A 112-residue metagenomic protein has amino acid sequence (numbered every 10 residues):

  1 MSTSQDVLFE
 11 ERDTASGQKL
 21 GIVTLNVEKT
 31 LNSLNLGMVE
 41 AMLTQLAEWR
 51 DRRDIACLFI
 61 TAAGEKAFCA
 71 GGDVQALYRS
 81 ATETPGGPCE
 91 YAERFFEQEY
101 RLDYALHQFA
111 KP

Functional and structural regions predicted by a protein language model:
M1-T61: Conserved CoA-thioester-binding segment of acyl-CoA-metabolizing enzymes
T30-S33, Q98-Y104: A short, hydrophobic secondary-structure junction motif
L46, D103-L106: Hydrophobic core positions within the conserved protein kinase catalytic domain
R52, G71, F109: Acidic-histidine catalytic/liganding microenvironments
A62-R101: Glycine- (often His-adjacent) and acidic-residue-rich active-site loop that binds/positions the CoA thioester
L106-P112: Glycine-rich beta-to-alpha active-site loop
